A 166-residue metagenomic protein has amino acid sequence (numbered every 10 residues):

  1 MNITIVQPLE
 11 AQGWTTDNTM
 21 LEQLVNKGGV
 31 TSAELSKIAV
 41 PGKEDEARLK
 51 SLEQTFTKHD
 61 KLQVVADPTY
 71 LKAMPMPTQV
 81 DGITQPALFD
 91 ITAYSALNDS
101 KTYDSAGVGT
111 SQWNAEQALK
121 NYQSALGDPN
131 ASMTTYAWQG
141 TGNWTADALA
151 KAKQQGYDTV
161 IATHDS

Functional and structural regions predicted by a protein language model:
M1-S166: Carbohydrate-active enzymes and regulators
